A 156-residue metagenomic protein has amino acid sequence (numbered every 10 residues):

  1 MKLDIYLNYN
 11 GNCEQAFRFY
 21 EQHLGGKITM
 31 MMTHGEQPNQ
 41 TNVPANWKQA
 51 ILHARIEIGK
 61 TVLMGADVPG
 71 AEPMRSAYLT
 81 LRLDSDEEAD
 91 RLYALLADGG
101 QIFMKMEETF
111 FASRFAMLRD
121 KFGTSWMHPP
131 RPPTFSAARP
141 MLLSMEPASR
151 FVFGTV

Functional and structural regions predicted by a protein language model:
L3, T29-M32, A50, E57 (+2 more regions): Vicinal oxygen chelate
L7-K60, L142-V156: Core segments of cupin and vicinal oxygen chelate
